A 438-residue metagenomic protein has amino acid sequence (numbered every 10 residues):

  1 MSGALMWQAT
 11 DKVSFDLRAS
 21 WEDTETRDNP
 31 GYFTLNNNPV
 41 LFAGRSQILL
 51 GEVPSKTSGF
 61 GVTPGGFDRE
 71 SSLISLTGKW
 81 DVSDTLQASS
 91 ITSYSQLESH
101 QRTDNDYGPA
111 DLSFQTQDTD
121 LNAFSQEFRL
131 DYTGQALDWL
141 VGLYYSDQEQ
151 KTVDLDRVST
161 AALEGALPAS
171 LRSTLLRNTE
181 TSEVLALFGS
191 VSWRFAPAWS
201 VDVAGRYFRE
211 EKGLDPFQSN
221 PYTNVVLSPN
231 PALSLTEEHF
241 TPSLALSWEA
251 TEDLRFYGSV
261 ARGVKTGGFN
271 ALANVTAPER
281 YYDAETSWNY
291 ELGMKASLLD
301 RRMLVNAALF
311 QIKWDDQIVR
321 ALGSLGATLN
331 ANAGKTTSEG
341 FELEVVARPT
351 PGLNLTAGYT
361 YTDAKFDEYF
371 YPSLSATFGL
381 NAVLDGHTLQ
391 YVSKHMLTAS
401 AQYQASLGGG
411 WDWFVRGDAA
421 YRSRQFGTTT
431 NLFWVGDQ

Functional and structural regions predicted by a protein language model:
M1-G3, S72-L76, F124-F128, E183-V191 (+7 more regions): Hydrophobic, lipid-facing positions within transmembrane beta-strands of outer-membrane proteins
M1-N29, S72-L76, N122, Q126 (+5 more regions): Transmembrane beta-barrel wall of Gram-negative outer-membrane proteins
M1-Q8, K12-R69, D156-V184, W193 (+1 more regions): Acidic/polar loop-and-plug regions of large Gram-negative outer-membrane beta-barrel proteins
L5-Q8, W80, N122, L130-G134 (+10 more regions): Residue-level signature of outer-membrane beta-barrel architecture
K12-F15, T85-A88, A136-W139, A198-V201 (+4 more regions): Repeated loop/turn-to-beta-strand initiation elements of outer-membrane beta-barrel proteins
S75-D81, Q87-T103, E249, R255-G263 (+4 more regions): Membrane-embedded beta-barrel scaffold of Gram-negative outer-membrane proteins
D138, R194-A198, Q311-K313, A331-T429: Gram-negative outer-membrane beta-barrel transporters
Y145-T251, A277, T356-G358, K365: Signature of Gram-negative outer-membrane beta-barrel scaffolds
